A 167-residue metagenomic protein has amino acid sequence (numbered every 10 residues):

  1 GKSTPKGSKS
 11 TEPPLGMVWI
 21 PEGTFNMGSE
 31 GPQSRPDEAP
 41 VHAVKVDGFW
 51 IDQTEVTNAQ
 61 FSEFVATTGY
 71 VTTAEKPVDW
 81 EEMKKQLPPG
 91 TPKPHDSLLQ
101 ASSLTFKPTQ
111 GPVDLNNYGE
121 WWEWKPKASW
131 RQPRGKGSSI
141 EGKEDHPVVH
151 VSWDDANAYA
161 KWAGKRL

Functional and structural regions predicted by a protein language model:
G1-L167: Extended beta-strand/loop cores of jelly-roll/beta-sandwich
